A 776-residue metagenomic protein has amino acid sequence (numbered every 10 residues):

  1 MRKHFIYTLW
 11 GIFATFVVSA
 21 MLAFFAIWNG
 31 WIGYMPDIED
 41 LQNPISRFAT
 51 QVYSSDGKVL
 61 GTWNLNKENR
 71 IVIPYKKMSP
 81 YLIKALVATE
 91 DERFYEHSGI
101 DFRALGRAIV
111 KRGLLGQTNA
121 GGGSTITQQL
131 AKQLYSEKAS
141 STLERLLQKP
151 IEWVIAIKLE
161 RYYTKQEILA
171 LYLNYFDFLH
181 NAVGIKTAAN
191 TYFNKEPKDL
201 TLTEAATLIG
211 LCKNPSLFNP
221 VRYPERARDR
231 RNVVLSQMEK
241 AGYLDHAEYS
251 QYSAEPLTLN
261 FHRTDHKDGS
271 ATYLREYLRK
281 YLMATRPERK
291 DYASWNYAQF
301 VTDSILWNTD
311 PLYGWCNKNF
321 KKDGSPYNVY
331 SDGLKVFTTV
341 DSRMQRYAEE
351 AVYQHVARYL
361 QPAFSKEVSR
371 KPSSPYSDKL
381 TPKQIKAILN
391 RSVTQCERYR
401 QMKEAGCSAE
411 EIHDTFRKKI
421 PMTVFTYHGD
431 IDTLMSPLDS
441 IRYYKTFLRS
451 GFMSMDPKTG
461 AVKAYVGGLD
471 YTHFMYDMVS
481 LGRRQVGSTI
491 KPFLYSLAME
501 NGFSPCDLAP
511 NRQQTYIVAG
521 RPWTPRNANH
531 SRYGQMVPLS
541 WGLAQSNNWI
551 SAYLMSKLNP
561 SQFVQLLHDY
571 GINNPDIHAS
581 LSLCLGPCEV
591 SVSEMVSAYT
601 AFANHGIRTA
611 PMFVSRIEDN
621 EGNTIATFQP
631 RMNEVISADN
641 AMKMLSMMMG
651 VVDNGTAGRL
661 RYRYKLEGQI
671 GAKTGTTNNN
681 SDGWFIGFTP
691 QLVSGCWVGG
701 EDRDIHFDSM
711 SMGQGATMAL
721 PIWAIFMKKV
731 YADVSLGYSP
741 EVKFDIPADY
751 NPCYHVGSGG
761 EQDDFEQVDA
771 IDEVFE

Functional and structural regions predicted by a protein language model:
M1-Y53, R93, G113, Y359: N-terminal type II signal-anchor transmembrane helix that functions as the membrane-insertion/stop-transfer segment
S46-A49, Y53-W307, Y313-C316, K322-S325 (+4 more regions): Peptidoglycan glycan-strand catalytic modules in the bacterial/periplasmic cell-wall system
A85-V87, M238, A348, T459-G460 (+6 more regions): Active-site SXXK
Y95-L105, V183-K186, D245-S250, M499-A519 (+2 more regions): Short, well-structured active-site flanking segments
T125-I126, L134-S136, S141, R145 (+5 more regions): Active-site-adjacent helix/loop patches that line small-molecule binding or acyl-intermediate pockets
D245-T339, R343-C407: Non-catalytic structural connector segments
P256, L481-M536, A610-T624: Short, glycine/proline-biased beta-turn/loop segments that scaffold the active-site neighborhood
T338, S342-R358, L389-D456, A461 (+5 more regions): A penicillin-recognizing enzyme superfamily signal
